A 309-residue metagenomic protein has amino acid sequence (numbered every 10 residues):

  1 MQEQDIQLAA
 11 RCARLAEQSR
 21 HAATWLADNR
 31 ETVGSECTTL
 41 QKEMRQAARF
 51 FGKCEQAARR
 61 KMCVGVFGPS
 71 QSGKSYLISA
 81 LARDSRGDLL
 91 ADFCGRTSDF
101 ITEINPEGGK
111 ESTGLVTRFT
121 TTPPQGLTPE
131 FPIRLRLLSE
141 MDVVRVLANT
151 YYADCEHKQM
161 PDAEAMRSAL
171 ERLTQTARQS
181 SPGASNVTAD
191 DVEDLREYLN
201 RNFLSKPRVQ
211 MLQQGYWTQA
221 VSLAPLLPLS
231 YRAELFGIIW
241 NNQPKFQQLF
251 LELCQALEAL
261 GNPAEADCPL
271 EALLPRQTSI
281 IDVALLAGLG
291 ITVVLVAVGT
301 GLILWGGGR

Functional and structural regions predicted by a protein language model:
M1-S70, R83-G308: N-terminal low-complexity/disordered regulatory or targeting extensions
G73-K74: Conserved glycine(s) of the Walker
